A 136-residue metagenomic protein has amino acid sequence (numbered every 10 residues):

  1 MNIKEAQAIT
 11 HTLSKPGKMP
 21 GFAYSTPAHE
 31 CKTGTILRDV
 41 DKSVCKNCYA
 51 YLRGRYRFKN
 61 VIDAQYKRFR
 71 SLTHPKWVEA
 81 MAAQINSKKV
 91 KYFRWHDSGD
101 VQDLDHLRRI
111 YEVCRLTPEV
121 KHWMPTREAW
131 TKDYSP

Functional and structural regions predicted by a protein language model:
M1-P136: Class I S-adenosyl-L-methionine
